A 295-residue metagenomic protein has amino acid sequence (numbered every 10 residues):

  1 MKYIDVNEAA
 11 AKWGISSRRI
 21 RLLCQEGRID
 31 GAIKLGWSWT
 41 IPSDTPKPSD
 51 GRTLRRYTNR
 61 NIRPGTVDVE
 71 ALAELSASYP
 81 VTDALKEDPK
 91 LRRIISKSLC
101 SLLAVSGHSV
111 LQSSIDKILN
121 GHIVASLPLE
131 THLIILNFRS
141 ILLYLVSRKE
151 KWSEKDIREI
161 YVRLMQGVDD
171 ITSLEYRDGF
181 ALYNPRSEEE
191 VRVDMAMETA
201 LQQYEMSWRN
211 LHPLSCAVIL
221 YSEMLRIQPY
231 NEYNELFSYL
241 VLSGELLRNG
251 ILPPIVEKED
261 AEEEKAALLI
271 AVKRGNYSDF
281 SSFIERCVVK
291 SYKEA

Functional and structural regions predicted by a protein language model:
K2-W13, S17-R28, T40-A295: FIC/Doc superfamily catalytic core
I33-W39: Short, Lys/Arg-rich nucleic-acid/phosphate-binding segment
